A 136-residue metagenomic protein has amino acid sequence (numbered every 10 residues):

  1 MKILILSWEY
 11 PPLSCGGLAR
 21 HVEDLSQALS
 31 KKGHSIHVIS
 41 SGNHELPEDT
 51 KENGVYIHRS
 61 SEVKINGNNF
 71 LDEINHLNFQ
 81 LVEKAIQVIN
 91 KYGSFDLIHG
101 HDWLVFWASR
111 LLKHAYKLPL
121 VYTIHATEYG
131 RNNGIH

Functional and structural regions predicted by a protein language model:
M1-I57: N-terminal subdomain of nucleotide-sugar transferases
I3, K113-R131: Active-site proximal beta-strand in glycosyltransferases
S41-N43, E62, A126: Active-site loop/turn elements of alpha/beta-hydrolase fold enzymes, especially the short glycine-/histidine-rich
V55-I86, H136: A short, charged, and often flexible helix/loop element on the N-terminal side of the glycosyltransferase catalytic
V88-S94: Glycine-rich phosphate-binding loop signature in dinucleotide/nucleotide-binding domains
G100-V105, I124: Short His-centered aromatic/hydrophobic patch
